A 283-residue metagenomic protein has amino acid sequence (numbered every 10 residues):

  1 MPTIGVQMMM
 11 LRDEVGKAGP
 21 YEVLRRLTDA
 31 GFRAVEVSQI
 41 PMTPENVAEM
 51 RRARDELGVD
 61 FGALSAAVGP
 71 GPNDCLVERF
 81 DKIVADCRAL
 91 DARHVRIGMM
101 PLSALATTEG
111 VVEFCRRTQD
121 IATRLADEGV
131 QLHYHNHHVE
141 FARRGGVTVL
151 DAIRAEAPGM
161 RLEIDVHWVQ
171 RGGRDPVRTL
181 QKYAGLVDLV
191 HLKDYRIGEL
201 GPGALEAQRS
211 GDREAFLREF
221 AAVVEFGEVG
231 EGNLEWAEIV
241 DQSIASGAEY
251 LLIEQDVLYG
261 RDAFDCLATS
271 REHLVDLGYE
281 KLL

Functional and structural regions predicted by a protein language model:
M1-R93, V130, R161, E272-L283: N-terminal pre-domain/capping segments
V6, T123-V229, N233: Acidic/histidine-rich catalytic cores of soluble enzymes
R12-A18, A34-V47, A67-E78, L102-A106 (+5 more regions): Acidic-and-aromatic substrate-binding clefts and catalytic sites of carbohydrate-active enzymes
R25, P41, D60, P72-L162 (+3 more regions): Active-site acidic/histidine proton-transfer and metal-coordination neighborhood in alpha/beta enzyme cores
E36, A63, R96, H133 (+3 more regions): Conserved beta-strand positions in the central sheet of alpha/beta enzyme cores
E231-I244: A short, acidic, amphipathic alpha-helical segment used as a generic capping/interface helix at domain edges
Y250-G278: C-terminal/domain-terminus segments
